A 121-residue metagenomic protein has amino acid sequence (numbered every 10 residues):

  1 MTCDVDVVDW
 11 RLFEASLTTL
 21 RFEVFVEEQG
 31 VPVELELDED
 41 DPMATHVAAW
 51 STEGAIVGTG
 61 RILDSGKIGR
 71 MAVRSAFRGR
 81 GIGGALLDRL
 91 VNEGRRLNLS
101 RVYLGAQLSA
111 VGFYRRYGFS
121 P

Functional and structural regions predicted by a protein language model:
M1-R11: Conserved N-terminal entry element of GNAT/NAT acetyltransferase domains
L12, L108-G112: Short alpha-helical
T19-E53: Active-site rim helix/loop that mediates acceptor-substrate recognition in acyltransferases
V24, E93, F113: Short alpha-helical functional segments enriched in proximate histidine and acidic residues
A48, G54-A72: Conserved beta-strand in the GNAT
F77, G81-R89: Conserved acetyl-CoA pyrophosphate-binding loop and the N-cap/start of the following alpha-helix in GNAT-like
G94-Q107: Conserved GNAT acetyl-CoA-binding A-motif
R115-P121: Conserved acetyl-CoA-binding loop of GNAT-fold acetyltransferases
